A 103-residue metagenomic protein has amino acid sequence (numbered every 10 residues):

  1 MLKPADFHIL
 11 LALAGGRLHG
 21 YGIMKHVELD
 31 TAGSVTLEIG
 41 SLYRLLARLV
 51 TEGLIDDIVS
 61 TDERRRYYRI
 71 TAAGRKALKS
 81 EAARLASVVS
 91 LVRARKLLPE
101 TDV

Functional and structural regions predicted by a protein language model:
M1-S41, T61: N-terminal helix-turn-helix DNA-binding core of bacterial DNA-binding proteins
Y21, G53-L54, K96: Short amphipathic alpha-helical interaction/hinge segments
L42-L49: Basic amphipathic alpha-helical segments that dock to polyanions
V50-R64, R69: Beta-hairpin "wing" of winged helix-turn-helix
I70-R75: Accessory beta->alpha helical hairpin/"wing" motif in late/C-terminal subdomains of nucleic-acid enzymes
K76-V103: Amphipathic alpha-helical dimerization/coiled-coil segments that flank or bridge DNA-binding/regulatory modules
